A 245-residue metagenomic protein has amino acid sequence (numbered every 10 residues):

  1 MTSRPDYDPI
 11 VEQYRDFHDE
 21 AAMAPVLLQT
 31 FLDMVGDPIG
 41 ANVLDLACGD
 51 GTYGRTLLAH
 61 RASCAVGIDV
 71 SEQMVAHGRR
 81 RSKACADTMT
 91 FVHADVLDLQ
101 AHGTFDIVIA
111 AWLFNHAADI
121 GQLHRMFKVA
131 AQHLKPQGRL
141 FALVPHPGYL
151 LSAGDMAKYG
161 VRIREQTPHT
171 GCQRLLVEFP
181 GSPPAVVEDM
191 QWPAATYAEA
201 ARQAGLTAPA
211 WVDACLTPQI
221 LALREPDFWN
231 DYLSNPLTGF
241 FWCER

Functional and structural regions predicted by a protein language model:
M1-P38, T52, T56, M74: Conserved class I S-adenosyl-L-methionine
G40, F105-D106: Local beta-strand N-terminus motif with an aromatic residue
L44-L46, D50-D98: Class I SAM-dependent methyltransferase SAM/SAH-binding core
I109: A conserved beta-strand element that flanks and buttresses the S-adenosyl-L-methionine
W112-H116: Short catalytic micro-motifs in class I SAM-dependent methyltransferases
H124-P136: A short glycine-rich, Lys/Arg-flanked "PGG" loop and its adjoining helix->strand segment in the class I
F141-R202: SAM-dependent methyltransferase
A200-R245: C-terminal lobe and adjacent flexible extensions of AdoMet/dcAdoMet transferase-like proteins
